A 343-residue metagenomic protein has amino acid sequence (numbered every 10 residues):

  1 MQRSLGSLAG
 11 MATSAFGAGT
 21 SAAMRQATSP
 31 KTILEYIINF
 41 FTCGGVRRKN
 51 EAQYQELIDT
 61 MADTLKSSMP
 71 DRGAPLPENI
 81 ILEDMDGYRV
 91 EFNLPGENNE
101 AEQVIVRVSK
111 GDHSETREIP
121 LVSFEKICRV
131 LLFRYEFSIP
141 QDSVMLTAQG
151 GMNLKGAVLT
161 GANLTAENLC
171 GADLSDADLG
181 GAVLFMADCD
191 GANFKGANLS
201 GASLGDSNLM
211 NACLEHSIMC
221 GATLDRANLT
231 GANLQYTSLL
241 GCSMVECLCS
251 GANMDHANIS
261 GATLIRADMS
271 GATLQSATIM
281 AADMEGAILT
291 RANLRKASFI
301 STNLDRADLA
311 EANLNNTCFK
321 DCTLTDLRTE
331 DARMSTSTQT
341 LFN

Functional and structural regions predicted by a protein language model:
M1-I37, F41-C43, N343: Non-Sec secretion/translocation targeting segments of pathogen effectors
L5, G87-N153, T338: N-terminal capping/linker segments that flank leucine-rich repeat
A12, Y36-I37, Y88, D190 (+2 more regions): N-terminal leader/targeting signatures
A12-S14, N39, L82, A166 (+2 more regions): N-terminal start and proteolytic maturation junction detector
G19-L34, V46-S68: Membrane-engaging insertion elements
N50-Q103: Short linear elements at protein peripheries
E136-N343: Tandem repeat scaffolds
